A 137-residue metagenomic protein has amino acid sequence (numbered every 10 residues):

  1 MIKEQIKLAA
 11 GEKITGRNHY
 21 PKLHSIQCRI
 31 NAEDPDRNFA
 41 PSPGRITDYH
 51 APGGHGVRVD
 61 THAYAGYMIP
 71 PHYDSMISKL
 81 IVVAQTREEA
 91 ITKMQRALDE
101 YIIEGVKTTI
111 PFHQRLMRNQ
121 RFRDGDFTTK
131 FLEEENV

Functional and structural regions predicted by a protein language model:
M1-V137: Catalytic cores of soluble metabolic enzymes centered on carboxylation/carboxyl-transfer
